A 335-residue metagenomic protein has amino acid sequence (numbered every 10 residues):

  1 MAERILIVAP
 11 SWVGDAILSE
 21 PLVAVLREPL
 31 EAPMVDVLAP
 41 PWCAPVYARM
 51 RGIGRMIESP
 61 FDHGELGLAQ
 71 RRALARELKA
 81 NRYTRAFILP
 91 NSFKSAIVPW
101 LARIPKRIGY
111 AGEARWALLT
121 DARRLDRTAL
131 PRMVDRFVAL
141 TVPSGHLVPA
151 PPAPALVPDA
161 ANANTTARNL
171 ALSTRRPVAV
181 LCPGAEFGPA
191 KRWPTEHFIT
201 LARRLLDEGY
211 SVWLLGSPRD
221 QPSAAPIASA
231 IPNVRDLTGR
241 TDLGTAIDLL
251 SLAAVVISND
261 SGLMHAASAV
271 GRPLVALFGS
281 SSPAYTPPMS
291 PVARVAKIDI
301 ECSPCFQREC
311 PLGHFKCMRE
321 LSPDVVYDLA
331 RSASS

Functional and structural regions predicted by a protein language model:
M1-S335: Catalytic machinery of carbohydrate-active enzymes, primarily nucleotide-sugar-dependent glycosyltransferases
